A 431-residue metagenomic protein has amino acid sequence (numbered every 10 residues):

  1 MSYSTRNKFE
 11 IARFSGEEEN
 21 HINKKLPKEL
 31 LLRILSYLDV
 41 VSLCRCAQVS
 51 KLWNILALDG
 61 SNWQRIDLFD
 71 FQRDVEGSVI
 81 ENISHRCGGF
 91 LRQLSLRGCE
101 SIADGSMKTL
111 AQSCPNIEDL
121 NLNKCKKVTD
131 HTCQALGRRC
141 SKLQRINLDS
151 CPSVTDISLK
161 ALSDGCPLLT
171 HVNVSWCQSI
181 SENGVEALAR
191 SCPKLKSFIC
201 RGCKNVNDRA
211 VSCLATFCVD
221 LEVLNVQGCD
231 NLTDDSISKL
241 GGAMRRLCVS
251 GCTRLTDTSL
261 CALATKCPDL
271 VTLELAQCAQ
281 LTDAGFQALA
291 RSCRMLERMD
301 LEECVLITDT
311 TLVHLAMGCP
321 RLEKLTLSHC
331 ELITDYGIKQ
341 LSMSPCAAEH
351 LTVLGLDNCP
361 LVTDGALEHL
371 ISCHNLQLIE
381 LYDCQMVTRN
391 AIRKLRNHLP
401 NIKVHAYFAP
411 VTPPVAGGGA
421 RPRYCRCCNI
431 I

Functional and structural regions predicted by a protein language model:
M1-A111, P115-N116, K124, T129 (+8 more regions): N-terminal adaptor-interaction module of cullin-RING ubiquitin ligase components
M1-K25, K142, N401, V411-I431: CRL adaptor-proximal regions
K51, S61, G89, Q112-P115 (+21 more regions): Inter-repeat linker/turn residues at the boundaries of leucine-rich repeats
I66, R92-L96, E118-L122, I146-L148 (+10 more regions): Conserved hydrophobic beta-strand positions in leucine-rich repeat
Q72-S78, E100-G105, K126-H131, P152-I157 (+10 more regions): Short, solvent-exposed loop/turn at the beta-strand->alpha-helix junction within individual leucine-rich repeat
E81-H85, M107-S113, C133-R139, L159-G165 (+10 more regions): A structural signal for leucine-rich repeat
V223-N358: Eukaryotic tandem repeat interaction scaffolds
A366-I431: C-terminal interaction modules of eukaryotic adaptor/scaffold proteins
